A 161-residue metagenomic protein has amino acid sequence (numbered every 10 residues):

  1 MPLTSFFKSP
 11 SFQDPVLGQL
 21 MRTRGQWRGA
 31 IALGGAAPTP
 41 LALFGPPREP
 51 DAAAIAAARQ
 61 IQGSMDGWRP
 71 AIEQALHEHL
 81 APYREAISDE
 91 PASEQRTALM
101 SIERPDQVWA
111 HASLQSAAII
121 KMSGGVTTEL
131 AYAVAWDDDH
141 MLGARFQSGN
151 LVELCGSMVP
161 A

Functional and structural regions predicted by a protein language model:
M1-A98: Long, contiguous N-terminal structural blocks used for assembly/anchoring
M1-G35, M100-A161: Acidic, proline/glycine-rich low-complexity IDRs
